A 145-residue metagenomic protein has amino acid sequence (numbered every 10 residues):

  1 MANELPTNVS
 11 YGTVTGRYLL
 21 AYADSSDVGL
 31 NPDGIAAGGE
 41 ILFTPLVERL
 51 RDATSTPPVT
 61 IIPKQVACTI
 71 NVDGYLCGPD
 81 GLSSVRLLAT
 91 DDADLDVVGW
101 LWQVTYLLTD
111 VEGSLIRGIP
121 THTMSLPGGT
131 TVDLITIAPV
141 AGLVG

Functional and structural regions predicted by a protein language model:
A2-E4, M124-G145: Extracellular beta-sheet/turn segments enriched in Thr/Pro/Gly and aliphatic residues
A2-H122: Beta-strand-dominated extracellular/periplasmic modules and repeats in secreted or surface-exposed proteins
